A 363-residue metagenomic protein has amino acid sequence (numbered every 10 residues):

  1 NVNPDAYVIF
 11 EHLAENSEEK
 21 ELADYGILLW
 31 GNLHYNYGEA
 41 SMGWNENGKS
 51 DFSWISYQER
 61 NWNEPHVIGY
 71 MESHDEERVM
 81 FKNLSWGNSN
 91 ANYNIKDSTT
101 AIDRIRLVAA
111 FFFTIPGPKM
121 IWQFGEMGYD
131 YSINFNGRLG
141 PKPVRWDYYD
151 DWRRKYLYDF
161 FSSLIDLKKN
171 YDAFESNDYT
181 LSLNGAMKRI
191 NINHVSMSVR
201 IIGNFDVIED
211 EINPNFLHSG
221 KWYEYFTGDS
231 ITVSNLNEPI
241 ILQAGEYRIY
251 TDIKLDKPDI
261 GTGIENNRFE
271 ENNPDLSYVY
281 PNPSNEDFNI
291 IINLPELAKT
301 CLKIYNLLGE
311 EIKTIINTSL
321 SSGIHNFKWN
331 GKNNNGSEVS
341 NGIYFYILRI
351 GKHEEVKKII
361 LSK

Functional and structural regions predicted by a protein language model:
N1-E76, A110-T114, G125-I201, D206-G220 (+3 more regions): Active-site-proximal helices and loops of the catalytic beta/alpha 8
S41-G43, S85-A101, D147-D151: The substrate-binding groove and active-site-proximal loops of carbohydrate-active enzymes, especially glycoside
H66-D97: Active-site clefts of carbohydrate-active enzymes
S98, S196-M197, S230, E311: Coil residues (strongly favoring Ser/Thr
S219, A244, N285, E296 (+3 more regions): Surface-exposed loops/turns
S234-G261: C-terminal beta-strand-rich structural cap/linker in extracellular carbohydrate-active enzymes
G263-N306, T314-N317, N326-W329, R349-I350: Glycine-centered coil/turn sites that cap beta-strands in beta-rich domains
S322, K328, N334-K363: C-terminal tail/sorting-segment detector
